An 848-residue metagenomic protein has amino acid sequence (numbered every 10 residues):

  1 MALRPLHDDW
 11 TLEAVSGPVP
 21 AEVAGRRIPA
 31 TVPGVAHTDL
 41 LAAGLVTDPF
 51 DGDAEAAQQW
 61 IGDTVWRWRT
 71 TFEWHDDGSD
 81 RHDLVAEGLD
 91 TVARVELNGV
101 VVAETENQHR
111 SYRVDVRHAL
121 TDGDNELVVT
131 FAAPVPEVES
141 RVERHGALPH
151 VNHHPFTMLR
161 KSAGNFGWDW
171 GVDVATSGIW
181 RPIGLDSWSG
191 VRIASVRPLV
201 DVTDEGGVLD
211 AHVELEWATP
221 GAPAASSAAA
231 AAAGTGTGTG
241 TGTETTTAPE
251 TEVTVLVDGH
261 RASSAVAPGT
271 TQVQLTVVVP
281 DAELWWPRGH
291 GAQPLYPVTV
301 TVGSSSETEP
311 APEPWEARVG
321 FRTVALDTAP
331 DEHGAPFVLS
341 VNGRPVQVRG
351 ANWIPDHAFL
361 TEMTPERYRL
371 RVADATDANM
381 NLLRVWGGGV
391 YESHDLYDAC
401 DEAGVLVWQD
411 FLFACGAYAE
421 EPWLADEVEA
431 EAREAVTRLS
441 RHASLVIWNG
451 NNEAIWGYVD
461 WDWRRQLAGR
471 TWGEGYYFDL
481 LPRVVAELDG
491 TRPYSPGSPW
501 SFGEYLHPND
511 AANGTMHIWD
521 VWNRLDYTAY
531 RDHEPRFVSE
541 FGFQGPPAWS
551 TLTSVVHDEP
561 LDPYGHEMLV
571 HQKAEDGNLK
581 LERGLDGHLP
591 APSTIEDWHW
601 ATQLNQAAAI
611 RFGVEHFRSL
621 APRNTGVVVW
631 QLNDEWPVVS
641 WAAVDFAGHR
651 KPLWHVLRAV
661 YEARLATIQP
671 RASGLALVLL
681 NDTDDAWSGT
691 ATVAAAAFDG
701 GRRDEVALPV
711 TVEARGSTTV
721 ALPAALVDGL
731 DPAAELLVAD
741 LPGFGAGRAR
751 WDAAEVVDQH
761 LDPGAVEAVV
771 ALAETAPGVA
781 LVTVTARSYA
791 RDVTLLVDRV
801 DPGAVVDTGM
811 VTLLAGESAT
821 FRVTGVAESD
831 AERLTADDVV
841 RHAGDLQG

Functional and structural regions predicted by a protein language model:
M1-L382, W519, L620, H649 (+1 more regions): Secreted/periplasmic carbohydrate-active enzymes, especially glycoside hydrolases
L12-A14, G178, W448, R483-A486 (+2 more regions): Substrate-binding clefts and catalytic carboxylate motifs of secreted carbohydrate-active enzymes
Q108, D169-V172, P287, N352-P365 (+6 more regions): The substrate-binding groove and active-site-proximal loops of carbohydrate-active enzymes, especially glycoside
A329-F337, S393-D395, A430-R438: Alpha-helical scaffolding within the catalytic cores of extracellular/periplasmic polymer-degrading hydrolases
V346, T376-L383, D401-L406, R441-I447 (+2 more regions): Loop/turn elements at helix/coil->beta-strand transitions in domains of secreted/extracellular proteins
V348-A351, L383-V385, V407-Q409, G450 (+3 more regions): Hydrophobic faces of well-ordered beta-strands that scaffold small-molecule active sites in alpha/beta enzyme cores
L382-D426, H507-L525: Aromatic-lined substrate-binding rim segments of carbohydrate-active enzymes
E402, Y418-L506, G648: Active-site neighborhood of glycoside hydrolase catalytic domains
